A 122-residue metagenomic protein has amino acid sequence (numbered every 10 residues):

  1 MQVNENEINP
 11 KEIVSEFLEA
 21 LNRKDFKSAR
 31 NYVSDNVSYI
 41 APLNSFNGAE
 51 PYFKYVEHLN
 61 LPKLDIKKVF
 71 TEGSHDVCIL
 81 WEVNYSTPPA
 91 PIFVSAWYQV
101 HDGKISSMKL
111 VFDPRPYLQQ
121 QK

Functional and structural regions predicted by a protein language model:
M1-K122: C-terminal and inter-domain tail/linker signature
